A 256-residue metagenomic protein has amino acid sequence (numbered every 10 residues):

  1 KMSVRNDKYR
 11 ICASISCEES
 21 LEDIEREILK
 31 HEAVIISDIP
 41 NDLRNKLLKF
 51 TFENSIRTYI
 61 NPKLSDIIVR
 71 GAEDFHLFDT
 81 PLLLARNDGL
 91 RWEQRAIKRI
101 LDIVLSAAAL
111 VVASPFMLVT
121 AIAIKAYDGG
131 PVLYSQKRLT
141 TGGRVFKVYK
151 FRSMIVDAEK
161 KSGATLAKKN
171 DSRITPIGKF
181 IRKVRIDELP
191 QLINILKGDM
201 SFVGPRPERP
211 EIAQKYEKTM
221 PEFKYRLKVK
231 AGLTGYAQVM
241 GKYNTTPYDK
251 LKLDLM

Functional and structural regions predicted by a protein language model:
K1-E19, Y149-S172, P176: Acidic, Ser/Thr-rich low-complexity segments on the non-lumenal side of membrane proteins
K1-V111: N-terminal hydrophobic signal-anchor/signal peptide
S55, I60-L64, P190-I193, Y236-K242: Hydrophobic alpha-helical segments characteristic of transmembrane helices
D74-F75, Y134-L139, L227-K228: Short acidic-hydrophobic surface loop/beta-edge motif
P81-R86, V104, Y149, K161-S162 (+3 more regions): Bateman (tandem CBS) regulatory domains
Q94-D157, N194: A hydrophobic, helix-centered structural microdomain
A167-K230: A short, structured surface patch at a secondary-structure boundary
E211, E222-M256: C-terminal terminal-structure detector
